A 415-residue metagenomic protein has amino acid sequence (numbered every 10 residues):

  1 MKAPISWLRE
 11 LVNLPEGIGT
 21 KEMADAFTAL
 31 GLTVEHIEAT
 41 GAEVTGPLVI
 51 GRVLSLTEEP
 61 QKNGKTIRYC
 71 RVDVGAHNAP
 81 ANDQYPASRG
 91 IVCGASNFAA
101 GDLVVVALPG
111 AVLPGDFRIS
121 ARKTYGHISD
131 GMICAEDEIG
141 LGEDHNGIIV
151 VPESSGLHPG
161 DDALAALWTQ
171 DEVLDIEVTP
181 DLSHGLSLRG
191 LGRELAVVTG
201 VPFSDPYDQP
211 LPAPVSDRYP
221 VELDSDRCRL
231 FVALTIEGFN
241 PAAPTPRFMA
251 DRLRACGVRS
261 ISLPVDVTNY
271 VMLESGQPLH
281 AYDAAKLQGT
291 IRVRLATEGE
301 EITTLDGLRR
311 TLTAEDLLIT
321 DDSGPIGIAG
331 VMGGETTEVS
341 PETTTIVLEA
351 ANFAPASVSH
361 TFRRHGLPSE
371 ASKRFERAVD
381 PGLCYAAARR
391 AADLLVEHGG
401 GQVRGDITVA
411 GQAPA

Functional and structural regions predicted by a protein language model:
M1-Q209, V347, R363-G366, E370 (+4 more regions): Phosphate-backbone binding interfaces of nucleic-acid-interacting proteins
I5-W7, L11-V12, D25, A39 (+4 more regions): Glycine/proline-enriched, intrinsically flexible loops and inter-domain linkers
I50-I91, A250, T268-T336: Conserved mixed alpha/beta core segments that line enzyme active sites in large multi-domain catalysts
E59-P60, V92-S96, S120-T124, D162-L167 (+8 more regions): A generic local secondary-structure boundary/capping motif
K62, P80-N82, A100-D102, P114-D116 (+11 more regions): Short helix/loop capping segments that flank catalytic or ligand/cofactor-binding pockets
A100-L103, I128-D130, H145-N146, T169-V173 (+8 more regions): Short coil/turn connectors at secondary-structure junctions
D137-E138, D144-N146, E153-S155, A242 (+1 more regions): Conserved catalytic alpha/beta cores of large enzymes that bind or transform nucleotide phosphates and polynucleotides
P159-V178, D217-A255, P355-F375: Residues forming anionic-ligand binding surfaces in small-molecule and nucleic-acid pockets of primarily soluble enzymes
